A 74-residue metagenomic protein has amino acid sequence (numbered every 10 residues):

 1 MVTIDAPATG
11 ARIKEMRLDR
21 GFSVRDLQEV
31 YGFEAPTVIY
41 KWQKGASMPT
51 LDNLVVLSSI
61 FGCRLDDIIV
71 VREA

Functional and structural regions predicted by a protein language model:
M1-R20, V30: A short, Lys/Arg-rich alpha-helix, primarily the initiator
M1-T3, K41, S59, I69-A74: Short, charged recognition helix plus adjacent turn of helix-turn-helix-like nucleic-acid-binding domains
A11, F22, E34, P49-D52: Residue-level signal for the short linker/turn that defines the boundary of a DNA-recognition helix
K14, R25, V55: Residues within the helices of the helix-turn-helix
L18, G32, K44, E73: Residue-level detection of the helix-turn-helix DNA-binding "recognition helix"
G21-K41: Short alpha-helical DNA-recognition segment
W42-Q43, N53: DNA major-groove recognition helix of helix-turn-helix
D52-D67: DNA major-groove recognition helix of helix-turn-helix/homeodomain DNA-binding modules
